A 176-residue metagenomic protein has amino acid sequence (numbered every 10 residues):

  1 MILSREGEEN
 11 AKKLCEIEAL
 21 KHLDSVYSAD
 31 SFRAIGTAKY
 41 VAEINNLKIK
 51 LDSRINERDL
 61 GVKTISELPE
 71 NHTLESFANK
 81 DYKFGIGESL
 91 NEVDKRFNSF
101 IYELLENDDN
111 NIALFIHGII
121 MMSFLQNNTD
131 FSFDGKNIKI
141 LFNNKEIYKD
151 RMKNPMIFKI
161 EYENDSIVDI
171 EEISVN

Functional and structural regions predicted by a protein language model:
M1-I2, E43-N98, Y148: Phosphate-handling substructures
M1-L51: Active-site-proximal alpha-helix that buttresses catalytic centers in soluble enzyme cores
K12-E16, D94, N98-E106: Generic structural signal for well-ordered alpha-helical scaffold segments
A19-H22, L104-N110: Glycine-rich phosphate-binding loop signature in dinucleotide/nucleotide-binding domains
S28-A29, K95, F115-I116: Short beta-strand scaffold positions
A34-T37, D59-G61, M121-F124: Short catalytic/ligand-binding loop motif for oxyanion handling, primarily in non-cytosolic enzymes, centered on
L47-K50, E57-P69, Q126-N176: Acidic, low-complexity terminal tails and accessory targeting/binding regions of phosphate-metabolizing enzymes
N110-I116, I120: Beta-strand elements within well-structured catalytic alpha/beta cores of enzymes that handle phosphate/sulfate esters
